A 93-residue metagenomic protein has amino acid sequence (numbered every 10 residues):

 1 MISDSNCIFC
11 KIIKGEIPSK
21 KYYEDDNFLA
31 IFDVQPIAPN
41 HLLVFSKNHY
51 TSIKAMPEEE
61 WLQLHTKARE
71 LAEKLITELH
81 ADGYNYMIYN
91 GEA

Functional and structural regions predicted by a protein language model:
M1-A93: HIT superfamily nucleotide-processing domains
